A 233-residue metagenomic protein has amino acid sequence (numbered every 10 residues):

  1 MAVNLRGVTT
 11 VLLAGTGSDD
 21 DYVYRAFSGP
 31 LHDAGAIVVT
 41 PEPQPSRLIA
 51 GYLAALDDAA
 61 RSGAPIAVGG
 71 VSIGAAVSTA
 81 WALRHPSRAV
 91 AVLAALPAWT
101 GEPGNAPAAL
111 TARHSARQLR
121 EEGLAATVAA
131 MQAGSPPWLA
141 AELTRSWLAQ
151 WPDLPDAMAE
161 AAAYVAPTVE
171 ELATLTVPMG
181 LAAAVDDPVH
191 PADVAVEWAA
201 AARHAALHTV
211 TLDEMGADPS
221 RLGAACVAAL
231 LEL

Functional and structural regions predicted by a protein language model:
A2-R47: Conserved HGGG/HGGXW glycine-rich cap/lid loop of the alpha/beta-hydrolase fold
H32, L48-I66: Conserved acidic catalytic loop of the alpha/beta-hydrolase fold
G70-S78: Gly/Ala-rich beta-loop-alpha elbow adjacent to hydrolase catalytic centers
L96-R145: Helix-rich cap/lid subdomain of alpha/beta-hydrolase
A141-E170: Hydrophobic, aromatic-rich cap/lid helix
L175, L181-A183: Short beta-strand/loop motif that positions the catalytic acidic residue of the alpha/beta-hydrolase fold
P188-V194: Conserved alpha/beta-hydrolase "acid-adjacent" motif
H204-L233: Catalytic active-site module of serine/aspartate enzymes centered on a nucleophile-bearing elbow/loop
